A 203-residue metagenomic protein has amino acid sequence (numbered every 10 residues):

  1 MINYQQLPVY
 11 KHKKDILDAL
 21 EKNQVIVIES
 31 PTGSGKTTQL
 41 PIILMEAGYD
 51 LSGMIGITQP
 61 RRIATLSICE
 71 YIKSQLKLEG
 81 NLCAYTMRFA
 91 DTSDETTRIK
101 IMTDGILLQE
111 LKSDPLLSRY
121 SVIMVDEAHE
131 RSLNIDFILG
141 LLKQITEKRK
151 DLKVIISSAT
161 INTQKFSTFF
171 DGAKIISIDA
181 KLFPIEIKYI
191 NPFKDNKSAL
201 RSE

Functional and structural regions predicted by a protein language model:
M1-E203: P-loop NTPase motor module signature
